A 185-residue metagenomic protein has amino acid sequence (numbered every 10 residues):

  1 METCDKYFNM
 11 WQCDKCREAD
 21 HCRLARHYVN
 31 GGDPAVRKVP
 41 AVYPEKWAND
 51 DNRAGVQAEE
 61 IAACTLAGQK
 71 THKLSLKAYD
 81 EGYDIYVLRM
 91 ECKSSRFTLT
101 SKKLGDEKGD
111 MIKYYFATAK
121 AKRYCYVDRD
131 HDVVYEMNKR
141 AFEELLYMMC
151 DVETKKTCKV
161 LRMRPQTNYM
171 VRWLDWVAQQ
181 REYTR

Functional and structural regions predicted by a protein language model:
M1-P34: Cysteine-cluster motifs in flexible loop/terminal segments that predominantly coordinate metals
C4, C13, G32-R185: Nucleic-acid endonuclease domains
